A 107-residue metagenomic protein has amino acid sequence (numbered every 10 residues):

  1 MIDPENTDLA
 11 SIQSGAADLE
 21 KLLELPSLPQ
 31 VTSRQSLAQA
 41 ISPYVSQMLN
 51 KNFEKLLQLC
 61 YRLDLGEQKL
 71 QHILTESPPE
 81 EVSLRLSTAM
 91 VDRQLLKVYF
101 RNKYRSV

Functional and structural regions predicted by a protein language model:
M1-R34: Charged, compositionally biased N-terminal leader segments and the immediate start of the first structured element
S11, G15, L37, N52-L56 (+2 more regions): Residue-level detector of well-ordered alpha-helical segments, enriched for hydrophobic/aromatic packing positions
L22-L25, Y44, M48, E76 (+2 more regions): Conserved, well-folded catalytic cores of nucleic-acid-processing and energy-transducing macromolecular machines
L25-L28, E54, L96-K103: Intrinsically disordered or highly flexible coil/loop and linker segments, enriched in small and charged/polar residues
Q30, R34, S42-V45, Q58 (+2 more regions): An interfacial alpha-helical scaffold signature
A40-S42, K55, V91, V98-Y99: A short, structure-level motif marking secondary-structure boundaries and short turns
Y44-P79: Amphipathic alpha-helical packing elements
L74-V107: Amphipathic alpha-helical binding modules
